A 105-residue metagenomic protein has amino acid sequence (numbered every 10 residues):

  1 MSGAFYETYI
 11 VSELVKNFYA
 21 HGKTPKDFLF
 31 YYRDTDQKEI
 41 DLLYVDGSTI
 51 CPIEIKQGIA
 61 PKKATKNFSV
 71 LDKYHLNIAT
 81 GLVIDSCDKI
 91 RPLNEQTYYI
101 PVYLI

Functional and structural regions predicted by a protein language model:
M1-I105: A cross-kingdom feature that marks ATP-driven nucleic-acid transaction machinery
